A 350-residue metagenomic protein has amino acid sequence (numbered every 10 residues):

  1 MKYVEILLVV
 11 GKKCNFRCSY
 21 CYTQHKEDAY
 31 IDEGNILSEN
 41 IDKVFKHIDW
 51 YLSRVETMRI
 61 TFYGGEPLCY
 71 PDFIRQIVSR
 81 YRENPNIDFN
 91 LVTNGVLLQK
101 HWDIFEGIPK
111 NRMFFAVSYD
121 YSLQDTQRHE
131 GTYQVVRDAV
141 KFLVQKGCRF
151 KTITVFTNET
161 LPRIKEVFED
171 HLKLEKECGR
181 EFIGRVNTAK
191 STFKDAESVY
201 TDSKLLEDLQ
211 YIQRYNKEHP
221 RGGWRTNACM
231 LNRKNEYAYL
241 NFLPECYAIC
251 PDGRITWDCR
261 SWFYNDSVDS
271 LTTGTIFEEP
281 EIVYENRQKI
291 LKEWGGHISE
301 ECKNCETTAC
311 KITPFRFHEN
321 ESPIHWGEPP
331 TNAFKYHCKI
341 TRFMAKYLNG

Functional and structural regions predicted by a protein language model:
M1-N40: Canonical Radical SAM [4Fe-4S] cluster-binding loop centered on the CxxxCxxC motif and its immediate flanking residues
V4, E56-M58, L243, D252: Exposed loop/turn and edge beta-strand positions of beta-sandwich/beta-sheet ligand-binding modules
V10-R17, E66, C302-A309: Cysteine-centered iron-sulfur cluster-binding motifs in ferredoxin-type domains/subunits of redox enzymes
R17, C21, I249, G253 (+4 more regions): General secretory precursor processing signal
Y30-I31, R128-D252, T256, W262-L271: Radical SAM enzyme [4Fe-4S]-AdoMet core and its adjacent flexible, acidic and glycine-rich loops/tails across
I41-T61, Y70-D195: Radical SAM/AdoMet-radical enzyme domain recognition
F73, S261-W262: Residue-level structural signal for beta-strand termini and adjacent loop
N265-G350: Flexible mid-to-C-terminal extensions adjoining Fe-S/redox cofactors in radical SAM and related proteins
